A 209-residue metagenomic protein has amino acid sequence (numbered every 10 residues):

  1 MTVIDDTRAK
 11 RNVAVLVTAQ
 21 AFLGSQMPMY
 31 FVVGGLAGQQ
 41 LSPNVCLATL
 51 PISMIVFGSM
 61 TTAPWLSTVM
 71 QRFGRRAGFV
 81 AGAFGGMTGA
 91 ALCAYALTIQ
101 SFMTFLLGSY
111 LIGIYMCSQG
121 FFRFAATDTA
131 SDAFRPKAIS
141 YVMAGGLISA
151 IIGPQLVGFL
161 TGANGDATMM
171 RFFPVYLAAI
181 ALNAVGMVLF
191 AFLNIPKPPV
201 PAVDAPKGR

Functional and structural regions predicted by a protein language model:
M1-K10, N194-R209: Juxtamembrane intracellular "pre-TM" segments in multi-pass secondary transporters
V3-G58: Helix-loop boundary and gating motifs at the non-cytosolic
K10-R11, Y95-L107: Helix-loop junctions at membrane interfaces in 12-TM secondary transporters
A21, F102-G120: Hydrophobic core of transmembrane alpha-helices in multi-pass small-molecule transporters, especially MFS/SLC-type
F84-Q100: C-terminal ends and interior cores of transmembrane alpha-helices in multi-pass membrane transporters/permeases
P136-V157: Glycine-rich segments within core transmembrane alpha-helices of 12-TM secondary carriers
G153, V157-G158, G162, I180-V203: C-terminal membrane-cytosol helix-exit motif in multi-pass small-molecule transporters
